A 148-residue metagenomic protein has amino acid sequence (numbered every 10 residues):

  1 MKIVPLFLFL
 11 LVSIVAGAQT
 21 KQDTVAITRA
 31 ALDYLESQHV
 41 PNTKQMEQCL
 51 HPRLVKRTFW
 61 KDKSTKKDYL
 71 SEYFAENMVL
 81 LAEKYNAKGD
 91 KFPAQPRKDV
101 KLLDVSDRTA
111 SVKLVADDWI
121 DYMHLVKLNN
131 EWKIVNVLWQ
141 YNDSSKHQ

Functional and structural regions predicted by a protein language model:
M1-Q22: Bacterial Sec-dependent N-terminal signal peptides
A16-K44, Q48, P52: Short, low-complexity N-terminal intrinsically disordered segments enriched in polar/charged residues
M46, H51-K56, Q140-Q148: Ligand-binding grooves and catalytic loops that recognize ribose/phosphate and carbohydrate rings, and esterified lipid
P52, D107-R108, N130-E131: Beta-strand-connecting loop/turn residues
V55, F59-W60, D68-D118: Surface-exposed, charged secondary-structure patches
T65-D68, W132-I134: Tryptophan-centered short beta-strand motifs
S111, I120-S145: Short beta-strand edge/turn micro-motifs at domain boundaries
